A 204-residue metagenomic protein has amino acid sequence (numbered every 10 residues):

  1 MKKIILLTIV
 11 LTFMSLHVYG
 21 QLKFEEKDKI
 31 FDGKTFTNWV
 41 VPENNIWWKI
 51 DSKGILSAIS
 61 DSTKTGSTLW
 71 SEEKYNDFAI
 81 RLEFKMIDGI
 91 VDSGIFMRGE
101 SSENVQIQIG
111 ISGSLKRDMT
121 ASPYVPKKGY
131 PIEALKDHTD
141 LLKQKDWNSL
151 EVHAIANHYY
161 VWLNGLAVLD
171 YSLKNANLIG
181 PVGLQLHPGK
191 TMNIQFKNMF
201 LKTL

Functional and structural regions predicted by a protein language model:
M1-L22: Bacterial Sec-dependent N-terminal signal peptides
G20-L204: Carbohydrate-interacting regions of secretory-pathway proteins
